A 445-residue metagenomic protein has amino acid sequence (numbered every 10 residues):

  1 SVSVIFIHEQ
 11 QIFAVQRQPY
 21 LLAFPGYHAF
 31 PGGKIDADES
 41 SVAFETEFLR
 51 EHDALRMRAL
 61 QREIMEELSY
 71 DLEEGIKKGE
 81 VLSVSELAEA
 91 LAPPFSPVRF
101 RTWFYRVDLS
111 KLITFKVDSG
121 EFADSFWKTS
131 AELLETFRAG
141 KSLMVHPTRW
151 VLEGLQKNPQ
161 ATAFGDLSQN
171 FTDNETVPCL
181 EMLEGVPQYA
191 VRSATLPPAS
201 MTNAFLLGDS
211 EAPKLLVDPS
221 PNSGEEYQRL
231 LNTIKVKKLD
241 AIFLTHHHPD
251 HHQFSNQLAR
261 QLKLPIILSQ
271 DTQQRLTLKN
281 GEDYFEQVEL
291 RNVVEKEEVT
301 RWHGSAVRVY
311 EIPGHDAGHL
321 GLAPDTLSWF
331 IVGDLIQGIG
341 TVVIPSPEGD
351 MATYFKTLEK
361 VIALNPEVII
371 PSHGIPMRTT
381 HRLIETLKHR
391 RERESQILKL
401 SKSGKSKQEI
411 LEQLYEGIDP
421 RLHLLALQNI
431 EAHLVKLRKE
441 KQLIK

Functional and structural regions predicted by a protein language model:
S1-L49, M57: N-terminal strand-loop-strand
I7-E9, V107-L109, L206-E211, R301-G304 (+1 more regions): Active-site beta-strand termini and strand-to-loop segments that position acidic
F30-P31, L60, I64, I312: Hydrophobic alpha-helical positions that pack around
V42-T114, S130-E132, A139: Active-site segment of metal-dependent pyrophosphate-handling enzymes, primarily the Nudix hydrolase catalytic core
G185-K235, L320-G333, G338: Conserved beta-strand hairpin/beta-sheet module of binuclear metal-dependent hydrolase folds, prominently
S200, N222-S223, Y227-G304: Active-site HxH/HxHxD metal-binding segment of metal-dependent hydrolases
P213-L216, P221-S223, A306-E394: Metallo-beta-lactamase
K399-K445: C-terminal regulatory/interaction regions
